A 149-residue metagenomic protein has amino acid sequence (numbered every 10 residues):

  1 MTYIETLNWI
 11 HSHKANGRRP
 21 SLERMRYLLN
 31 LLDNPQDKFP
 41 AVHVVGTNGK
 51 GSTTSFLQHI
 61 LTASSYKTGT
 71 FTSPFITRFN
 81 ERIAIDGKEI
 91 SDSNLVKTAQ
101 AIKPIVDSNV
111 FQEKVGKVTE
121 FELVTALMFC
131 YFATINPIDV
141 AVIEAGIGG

Functional and structural regions predicted by a protein language model:
M1-G46, T53-Y66, F71, V110-G116: Short functional linear segments
P20-E23, S52, I90-S93, K97: Conserved active-site and cofactor/substrate-binding residues in soluble primary-metabolism enzymes
L29, N34-D37, A63-G149: ATP-dependent carboxylate-amine ligase catalytic core
G46-G49, E144: Conserved phosphate-binding and hydrolysis motifs of nucleotide-dependent enzymes
N48-K50, F75-I76: Short active-site-proximal "capping" loops at secondary-structure junctions
